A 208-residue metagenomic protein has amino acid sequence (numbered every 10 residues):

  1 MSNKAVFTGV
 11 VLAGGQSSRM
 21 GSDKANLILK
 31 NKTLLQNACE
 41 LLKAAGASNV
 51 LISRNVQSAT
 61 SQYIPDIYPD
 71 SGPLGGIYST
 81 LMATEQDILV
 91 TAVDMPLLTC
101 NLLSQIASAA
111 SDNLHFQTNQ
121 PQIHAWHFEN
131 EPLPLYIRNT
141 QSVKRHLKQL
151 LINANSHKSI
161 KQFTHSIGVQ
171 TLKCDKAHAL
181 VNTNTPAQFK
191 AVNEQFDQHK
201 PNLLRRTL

Functional and structural regions predicted by a protein language model:
S2-N130, N139-R145, A154-S156, H165-K176 (+1 more regions): Nucleotide and nucleotide-moiety/phosphate-recognizing core
L133: Phosphate/ribose-phosphate-bearing ligand recognition and processing surfaces, centered on ADP-ribose/NAD(+/P+) systems
R145-H146, V192: Residues that scaffold the ATP/ADP-binding catalytic core of kinase and kinase-like folds
L150, S159-K161, L180-N184: An accessory alpha-helical subdomain
S166-L208: Charged phosphate-binding loop/patch that engages nucleotide di/tri-phosphates or the phosphate backbone of nucleic
